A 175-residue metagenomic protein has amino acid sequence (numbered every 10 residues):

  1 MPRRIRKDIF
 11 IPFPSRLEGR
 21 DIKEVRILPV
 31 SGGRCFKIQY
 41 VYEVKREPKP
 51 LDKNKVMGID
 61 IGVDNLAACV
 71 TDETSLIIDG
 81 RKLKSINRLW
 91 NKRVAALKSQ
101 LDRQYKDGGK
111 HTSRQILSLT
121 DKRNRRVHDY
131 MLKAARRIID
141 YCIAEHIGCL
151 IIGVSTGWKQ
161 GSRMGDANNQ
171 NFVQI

Functional and structural regions predicted by a protein language model:
M1-V30: Acidic carboxylate diad motif detector
G32-I175: Positively charged, helix-rich recognition surfaces that bind polyanionic ligands
